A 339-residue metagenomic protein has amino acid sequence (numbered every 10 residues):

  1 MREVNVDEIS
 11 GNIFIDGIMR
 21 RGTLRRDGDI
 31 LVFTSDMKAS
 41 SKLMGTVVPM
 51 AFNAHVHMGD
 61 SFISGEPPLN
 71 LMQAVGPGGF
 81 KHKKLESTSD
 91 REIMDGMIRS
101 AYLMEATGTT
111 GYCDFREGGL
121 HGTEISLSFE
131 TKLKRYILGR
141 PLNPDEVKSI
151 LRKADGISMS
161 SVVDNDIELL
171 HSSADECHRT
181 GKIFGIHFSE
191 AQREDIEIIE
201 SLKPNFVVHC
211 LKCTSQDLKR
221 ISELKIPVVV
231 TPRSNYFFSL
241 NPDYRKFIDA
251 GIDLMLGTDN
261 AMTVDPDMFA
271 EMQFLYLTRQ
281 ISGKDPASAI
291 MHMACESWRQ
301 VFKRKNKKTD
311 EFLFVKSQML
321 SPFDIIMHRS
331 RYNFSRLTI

Functional and structural regions predicted by a protein language model:
M1-S10, G17, T34-P77: Replace "His-x-His-based motif
G11, L24, D29, M44 (+10 more regions): Divalent metal-coordination and catalytic microenvironments
S61-D95, E197-L202, P227, F274-P286: Active-site gating loops and adjacent loop-to-helix segments of metal-dependent hydrolytic enzymes
L85-A154, S160-V162, D166-I167: Active-site loop-helix segments enriched in His/Asp/Glu that coordinate and activate a nucleophilic water at divalent
M97, D285-R299: Short, well-structured alpha-helical segments that form the helix of a local strand-helix-strand
P141, S149-R245, D249-M262: Active-site core of metal-dependent hydrolases
D243-Y244, D249, M255-G257, A261-S282 (+2 more regions): Active-site loop ensemble at the mouth of alpha/beta enzyme cores that anchors a bound cofactor
K307-I339: C-terminal cap of metal-dependent C-N hydrolases
